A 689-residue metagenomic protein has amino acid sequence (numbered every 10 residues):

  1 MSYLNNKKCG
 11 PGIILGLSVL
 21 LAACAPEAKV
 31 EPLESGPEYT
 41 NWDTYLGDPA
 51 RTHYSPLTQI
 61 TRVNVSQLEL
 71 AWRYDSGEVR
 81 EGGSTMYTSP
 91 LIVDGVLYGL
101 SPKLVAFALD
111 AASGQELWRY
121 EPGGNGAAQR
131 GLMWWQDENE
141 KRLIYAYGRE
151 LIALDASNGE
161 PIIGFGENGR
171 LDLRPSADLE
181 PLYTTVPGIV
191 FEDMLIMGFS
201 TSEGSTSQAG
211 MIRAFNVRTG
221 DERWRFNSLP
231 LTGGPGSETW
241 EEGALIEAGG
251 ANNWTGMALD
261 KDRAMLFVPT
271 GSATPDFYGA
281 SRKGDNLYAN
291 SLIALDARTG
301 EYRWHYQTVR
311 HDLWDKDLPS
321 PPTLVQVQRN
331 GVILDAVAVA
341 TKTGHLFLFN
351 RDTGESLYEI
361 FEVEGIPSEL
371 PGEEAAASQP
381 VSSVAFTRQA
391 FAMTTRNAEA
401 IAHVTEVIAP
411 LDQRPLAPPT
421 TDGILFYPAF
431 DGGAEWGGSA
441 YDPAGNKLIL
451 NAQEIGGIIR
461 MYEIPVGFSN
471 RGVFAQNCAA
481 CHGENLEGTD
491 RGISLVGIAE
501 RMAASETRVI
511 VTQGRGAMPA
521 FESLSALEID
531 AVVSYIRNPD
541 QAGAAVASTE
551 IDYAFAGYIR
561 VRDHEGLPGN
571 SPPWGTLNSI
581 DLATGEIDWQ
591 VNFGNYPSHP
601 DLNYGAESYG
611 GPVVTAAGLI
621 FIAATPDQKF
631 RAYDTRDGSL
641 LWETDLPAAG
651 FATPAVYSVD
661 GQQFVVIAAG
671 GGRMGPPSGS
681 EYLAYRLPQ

Functional and structural regions predicted by a protein language model:
L21-A23: C-terminal motif of bacterial Sec signal peptides marking the signal peptidase cleavage site
A25-E27, A479: Bacterial signal peptide processing site
L33-V79, N578: Mature N-terminal segment immediately following signal peptide/propeptide cleavage in secreted/periplasmic
W42-L46, G83-V105, G126-L151, E180-T206 (+10 more regions): Repeat-blade elements of multi-bladed beta-propeller folds
V63-G77, A106-G126, E138-N139, L151-L179 (+9 more regions): Extracytoplasmic/lumenal domain signature
F165, P465-R471, G483-R515, P519-S523: Gly/Gly-Pro-rich "capping" loops immediately C-terminal to redox-active cysteine motifs in periplasmic/lumenal
F474-E484, M518, V532-I536: The canonical Cys-X-X-Cys-His
E522-A545: C-terminal capping alpha-helices of c-type cytochrome domains
